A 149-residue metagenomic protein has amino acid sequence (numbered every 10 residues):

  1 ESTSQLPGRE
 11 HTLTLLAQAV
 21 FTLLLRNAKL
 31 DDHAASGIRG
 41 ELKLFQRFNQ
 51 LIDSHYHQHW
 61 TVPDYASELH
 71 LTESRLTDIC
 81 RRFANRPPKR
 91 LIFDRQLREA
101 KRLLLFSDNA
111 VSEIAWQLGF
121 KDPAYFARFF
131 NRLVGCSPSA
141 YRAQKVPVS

Functional and structural regions predicted by a protein language model:
S4-H11, L24-Q50, S54-L69, R82-P87 (+1 more regions): Short, Lys/Arg-enriched, Trp-marked, Pro/Gly-tolerant hinge/linker segments that flank
P63, K89, S112, R128 (+1 more regions): Residues within the helices of the helix-turn-helix
D64-L71, L76, C80, I114-K121 (+2 more regions): Append "Primarily bacterial transcriptional regulators
R82-P123, A143-S149: Terminal helix-turn-helix DNA-binding modules in bacterial transcription factors
A127-S149: …primarily DNA-binding HTH/wHTH and HhH modules…
